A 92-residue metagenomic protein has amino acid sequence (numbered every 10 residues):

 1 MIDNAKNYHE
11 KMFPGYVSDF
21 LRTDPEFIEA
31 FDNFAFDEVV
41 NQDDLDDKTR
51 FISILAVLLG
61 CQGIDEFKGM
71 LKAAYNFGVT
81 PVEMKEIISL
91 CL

Functional and structural regions predicted by a protein language model:
M1-K48, C61, K68, K72-N76: Acidic, glycine/proline-rich low-complexity segments that act as flexible tails and inter-domain linkers
F34, A56-Q62, C91-L92: Generic structural signal for hydrophobic core residues of well-folded globular domains
D43, L90-C91: Compositionally biased, intrinsically disordered low-complexity segments
T49-L58, I87-I88: Short, structured motif recognition centered on aromatic/hydrophobic residues
K68-L90: A cross-kingdom feature marking solvent-exposed beta-strand/loop segments within repeated, beta-rich binding/scaffold
